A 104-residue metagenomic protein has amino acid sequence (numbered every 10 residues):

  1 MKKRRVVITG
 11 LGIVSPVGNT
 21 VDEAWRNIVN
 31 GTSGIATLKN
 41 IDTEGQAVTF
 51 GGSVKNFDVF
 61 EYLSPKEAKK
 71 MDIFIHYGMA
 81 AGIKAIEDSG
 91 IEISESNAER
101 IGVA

Functional and structural regions predicted by a protein language model:
M1-A104: Conserved "HGTGT" condensation-loop signature of ketosynthase/thiolase-family condensing enzymes that catalyze
